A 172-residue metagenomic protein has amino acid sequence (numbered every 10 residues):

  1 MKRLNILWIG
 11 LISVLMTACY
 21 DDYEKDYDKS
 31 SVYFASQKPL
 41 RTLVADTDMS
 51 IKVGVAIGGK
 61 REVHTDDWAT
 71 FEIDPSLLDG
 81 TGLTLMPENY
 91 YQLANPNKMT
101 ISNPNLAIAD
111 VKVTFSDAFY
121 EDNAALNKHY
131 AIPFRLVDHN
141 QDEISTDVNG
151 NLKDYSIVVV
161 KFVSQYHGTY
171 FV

Functional and structural regions predicted by a protein language model:
M1-L7: Bacterial N-terminal signal peptides that target proteins for export
L15-A18: C-terminal motif of bacterial Sec signal peptides marking the signal peptidase cleavage site
Y20-D110, F119-P133, V137-Y155, V163-G168 (+1 more regions): Acidic/polar, low-complexity intrinsically disordered N-terminal segments immediately downstream of a Sec signal
S116: Mid-sequence acidic-hydrophobic segments that form the walls of catalytic/ligand-binding cavities or oligomerization
